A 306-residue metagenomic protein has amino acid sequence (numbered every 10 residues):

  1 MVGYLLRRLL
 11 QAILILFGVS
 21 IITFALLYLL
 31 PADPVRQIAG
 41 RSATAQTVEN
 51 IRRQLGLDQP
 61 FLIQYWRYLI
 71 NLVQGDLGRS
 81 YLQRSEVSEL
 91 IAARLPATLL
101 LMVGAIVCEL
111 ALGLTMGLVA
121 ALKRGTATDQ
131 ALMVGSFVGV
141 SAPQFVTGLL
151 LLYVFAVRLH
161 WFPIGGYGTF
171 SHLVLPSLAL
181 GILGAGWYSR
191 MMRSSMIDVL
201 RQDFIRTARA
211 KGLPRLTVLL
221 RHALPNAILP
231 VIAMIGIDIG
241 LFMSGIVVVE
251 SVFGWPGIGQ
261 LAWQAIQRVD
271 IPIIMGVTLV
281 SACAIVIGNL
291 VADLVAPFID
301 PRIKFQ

Functional and structural regions predicted by a protein language model:
V2-Y4, E89-D129, Y167-Q306: Alpha-helical transmembrane segments of integral membrane proteins, especially multi-pass inner/plasma-membrane
L6-L16: N-terminal signal-anchor/signal peptide hydrophobic helix marking the start of the first transmembrane segment
I15-W66, A156-L175: Hydrophobic alpha-helical transmembrane segments of membrane transport/permease proteins and related membrane-embedded
L16, S20, F24-L29, F145 (+4 more regions): Membrane-embedded alpha-helical segments of multi-pass transporters/permeases
L30, G139-A142, M243: Transmembrane helix irregularities
R52-L62, L77-V87, G165, Y188 (+1 more regions): Membrane-interfacial helix-loop-helix junctions in multi-pass membrane proteins
D58-L114: An internal, D/E-rich "acidic patch" concept
R84, M133-S194: Membrane-water interface segments at transmembrane-helix boundaries in multipass membrane proteins
